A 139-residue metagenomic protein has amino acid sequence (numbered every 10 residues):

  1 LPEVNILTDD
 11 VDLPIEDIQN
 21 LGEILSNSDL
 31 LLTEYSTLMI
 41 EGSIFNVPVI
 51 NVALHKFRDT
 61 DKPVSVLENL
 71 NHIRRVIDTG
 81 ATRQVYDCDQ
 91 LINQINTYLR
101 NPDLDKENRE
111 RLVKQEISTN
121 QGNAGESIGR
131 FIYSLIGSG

Functional and structural regions predicted by a protein language model:
L1-I40, F45: Donor nucleotide-activated moiety binding/catalytic core segment of transferases that use nucleotide-activated donors
P14, P102-D105, G137: Short, structured coil/loop segments at alpha-helix boundaries
D17, I24, Q84, I117-Q121: Aromatic-acidic/polar surface patches that form glycan- and anion
Q19, D89, G122-E126: A structural signal for well-ordered alpha-helical segments within the folded catalytic domains of diverse enzymes
T37-E116: Catalytic binding pocket for nucleotide-activated donors in carbohydrate/polymer assembly enzymes
Q121-G139: C-terminal alpha-helical cap of glycosyltransferases
